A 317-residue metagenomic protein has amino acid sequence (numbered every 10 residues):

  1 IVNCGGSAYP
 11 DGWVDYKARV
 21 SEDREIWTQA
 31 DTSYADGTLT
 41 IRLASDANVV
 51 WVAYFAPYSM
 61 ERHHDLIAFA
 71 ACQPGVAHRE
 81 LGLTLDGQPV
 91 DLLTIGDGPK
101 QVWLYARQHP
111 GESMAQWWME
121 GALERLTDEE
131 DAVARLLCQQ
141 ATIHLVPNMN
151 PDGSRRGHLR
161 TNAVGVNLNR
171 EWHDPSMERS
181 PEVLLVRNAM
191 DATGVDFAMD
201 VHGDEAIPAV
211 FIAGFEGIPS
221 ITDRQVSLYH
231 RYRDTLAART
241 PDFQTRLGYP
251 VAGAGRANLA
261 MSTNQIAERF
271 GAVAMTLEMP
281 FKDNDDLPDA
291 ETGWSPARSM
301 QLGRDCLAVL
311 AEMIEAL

Functional and structural regions predicted by a protein language model:
I1-P10: Surface-exposed beta-strand/loop patches in extracellular or lumenal glycoproteins
D15-S21: Conserved Ser/Thr-centered positions that define the repeating blades of beta-propeller domains
S21, A44-D46, L137: Solvent-exposed loop and beta-edge segments used for protein-protein assembly and interaction
E22-A30: Surface-exposed loop/edge segments in extracytoplasmic proteins
D31-T84, D97: Extended acidic/polar, glycine-enriched regions that form or flank non-catalytic beta-rich accessory modules
G75-N258, N264, A274-T292, P296: Active-site/substrate-binding loop(s) of hydrolase catalytic cores
I266-F270: Internal glycine-rich alpha/beta core junctions
D286-L317: His/Asp/Glu-rich mid-to-C-terminal helical/loop segments that flank catalytic regions of hydrolases
